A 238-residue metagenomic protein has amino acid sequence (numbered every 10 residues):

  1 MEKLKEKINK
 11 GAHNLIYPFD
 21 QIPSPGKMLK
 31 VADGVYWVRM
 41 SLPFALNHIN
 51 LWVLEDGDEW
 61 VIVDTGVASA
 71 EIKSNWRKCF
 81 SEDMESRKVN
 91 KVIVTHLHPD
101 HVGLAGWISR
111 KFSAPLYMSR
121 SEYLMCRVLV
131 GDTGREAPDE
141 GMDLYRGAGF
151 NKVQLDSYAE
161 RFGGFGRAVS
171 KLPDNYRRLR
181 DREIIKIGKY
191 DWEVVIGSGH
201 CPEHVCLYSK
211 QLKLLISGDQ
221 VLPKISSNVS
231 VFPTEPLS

Functional and structural regions predicted by a protein language model:
M1-F19: N-terminal presequences and immediately downstream first alpha-helices
N9-K10, V31-V38, R161-A168, G188-Y190: Short Pro/Gly-enriched beta-strand edge/turn motifs at strand-loop
P25-R87, L207-P223: Conserved beta-strand hairpin/beta-sheet module of binuclear metal-dependent hydrolase folds, prominently
G34, L54, D64, H96 (+6 more regions): Divalent metal-coordination and catalytic microenvironments
F44-L46, R177-L179, S198-C201: A short catalytic or substrate-binding loop motif that flags glycine-/basic-rich loops and adjacent residues that bind
I49-N50, V128-G131, N228-V229: Short aromatic-enriched loop/helix-cap "lid" or pocket-rim segments at secondary-structure transitions that line
W60, T65-A70, F165-V169, D174 (+2 more regions): Metallo-beta-lactamase
E71, K78-K186, K213, P223: Active-site HxH/HxHxD metal-binding segment of metal-dependent hydrolases
